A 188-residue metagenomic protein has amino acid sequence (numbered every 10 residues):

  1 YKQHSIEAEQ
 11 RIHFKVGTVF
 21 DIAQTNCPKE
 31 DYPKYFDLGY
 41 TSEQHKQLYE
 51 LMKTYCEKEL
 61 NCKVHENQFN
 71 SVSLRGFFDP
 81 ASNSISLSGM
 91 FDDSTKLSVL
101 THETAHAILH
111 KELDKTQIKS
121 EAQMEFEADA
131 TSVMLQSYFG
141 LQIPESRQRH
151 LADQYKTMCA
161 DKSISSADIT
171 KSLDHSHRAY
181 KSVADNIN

Functional and structural regions predicted by a protein language model:
Y1-N188: N-terminal accessory/interface modules of nucleic-acid-binding and processing proteins
